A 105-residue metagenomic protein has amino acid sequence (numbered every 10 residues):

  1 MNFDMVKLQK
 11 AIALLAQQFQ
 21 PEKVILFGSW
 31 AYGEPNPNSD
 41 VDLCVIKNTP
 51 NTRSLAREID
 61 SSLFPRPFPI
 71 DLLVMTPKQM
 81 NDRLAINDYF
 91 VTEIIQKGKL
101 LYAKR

Functional and structural regions predicted by a protein language model:
M1-K23, Y32-P37, K47-R105: Catalytic core of pol beta-like nucleotidyltransferases
S29: Conserved H-loop
D42-V45: Short beta-strand->loop micro-motif that forms the acidic, two-metal-ion catalytic signature in nucleotide-processing
